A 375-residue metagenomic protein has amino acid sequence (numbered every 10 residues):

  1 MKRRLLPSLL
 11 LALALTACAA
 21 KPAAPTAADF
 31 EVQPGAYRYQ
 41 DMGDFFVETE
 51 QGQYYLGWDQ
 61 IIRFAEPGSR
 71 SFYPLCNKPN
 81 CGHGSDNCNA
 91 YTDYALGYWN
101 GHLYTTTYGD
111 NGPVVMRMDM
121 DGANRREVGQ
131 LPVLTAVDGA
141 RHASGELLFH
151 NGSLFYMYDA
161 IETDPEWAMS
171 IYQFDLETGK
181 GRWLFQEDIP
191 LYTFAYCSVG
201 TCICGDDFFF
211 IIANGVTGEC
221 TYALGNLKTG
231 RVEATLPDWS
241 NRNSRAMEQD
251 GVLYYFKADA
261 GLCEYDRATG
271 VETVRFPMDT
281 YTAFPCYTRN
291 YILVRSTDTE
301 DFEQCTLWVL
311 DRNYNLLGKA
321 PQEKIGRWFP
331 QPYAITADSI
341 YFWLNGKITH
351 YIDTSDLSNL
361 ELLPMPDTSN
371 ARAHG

Functional and structural regions predicted by a protein language model:
M1-L5: Positively charged n-region of N-terminal signal peptides that target proteins for export
A14-A17: C-terminal motif of bacterial Sec signal peptides marking the signal peptidase cleavage site
A19-K21: Bacterial signal peptide processing site
A23-R38, I61-H83, V114-L134, D164-P190 (+4 more regions): Surface-exposed loop/turn elements that mediate protein-protein interactions on large endomembrane-trafficking
R38-E48, S85-Y98, T135-N151, P190-C204 (+4 more regions): Repeated scaffold domains used in trafficking and secretory/extracellular systems, primarily beta-propellers
T49, W58-D59, G68, W99-N100 (+11 more regions): Short loop/turn segments that connect beta-strands within the blades of beta-propeller domains, predominantly WD40
Y55-G57, Y104-T106, F155-Y158, F209-I211 (+3 more regions): Residue position within the beta-strands of beta-propeller blades
P74, N87, Y91-I212, T217: Long, acidic/polar, low-complexity amphipathic helices and coiled-coil-like
